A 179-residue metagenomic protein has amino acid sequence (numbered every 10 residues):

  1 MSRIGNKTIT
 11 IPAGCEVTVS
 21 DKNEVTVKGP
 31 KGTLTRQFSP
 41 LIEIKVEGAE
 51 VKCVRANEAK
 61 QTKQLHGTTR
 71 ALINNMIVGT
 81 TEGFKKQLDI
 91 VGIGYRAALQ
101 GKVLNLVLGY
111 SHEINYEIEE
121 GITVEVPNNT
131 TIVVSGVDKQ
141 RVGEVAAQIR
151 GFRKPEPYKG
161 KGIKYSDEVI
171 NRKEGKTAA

Functional and structural regions predicted by a protein language model:
S2-A147, G151-A179: N-terminal intrinsically disordered, cationic/polar leader segments that include organellar targeting peptides
